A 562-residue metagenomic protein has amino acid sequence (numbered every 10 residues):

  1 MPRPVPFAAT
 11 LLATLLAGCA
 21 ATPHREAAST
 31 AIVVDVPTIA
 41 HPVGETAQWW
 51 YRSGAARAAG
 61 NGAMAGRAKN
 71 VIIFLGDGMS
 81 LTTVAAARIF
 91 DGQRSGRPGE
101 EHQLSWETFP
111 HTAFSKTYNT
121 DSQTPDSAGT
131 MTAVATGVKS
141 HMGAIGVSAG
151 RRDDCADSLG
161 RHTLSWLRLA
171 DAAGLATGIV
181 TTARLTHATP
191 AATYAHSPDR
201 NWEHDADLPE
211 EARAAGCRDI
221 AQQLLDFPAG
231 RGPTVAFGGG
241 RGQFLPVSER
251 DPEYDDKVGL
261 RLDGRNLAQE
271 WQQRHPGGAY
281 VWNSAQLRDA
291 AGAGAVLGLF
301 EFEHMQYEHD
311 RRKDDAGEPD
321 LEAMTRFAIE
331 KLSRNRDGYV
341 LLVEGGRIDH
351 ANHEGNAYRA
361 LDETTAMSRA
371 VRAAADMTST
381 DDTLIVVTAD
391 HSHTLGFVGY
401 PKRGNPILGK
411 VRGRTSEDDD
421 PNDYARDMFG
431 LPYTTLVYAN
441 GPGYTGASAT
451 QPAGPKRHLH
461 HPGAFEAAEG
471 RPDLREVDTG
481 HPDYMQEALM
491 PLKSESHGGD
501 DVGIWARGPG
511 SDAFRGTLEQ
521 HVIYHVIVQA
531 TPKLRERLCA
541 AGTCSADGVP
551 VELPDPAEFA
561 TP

Functional and structural regions predicted by a protein language model:
M1-A8: Bacterial N-terminal signal peptides that target proteins for export
A17-G18: C-terminal motif of bacterial Sec signal peptides marking the signal peptidase cleavage site
H24-G66: Short coil-to-helix leader/linker segments, especially the first N-terminal amphipathic alpha-helix with its helix
I39-W49, M64-K69, M79-V84, I89-T132 (+1 more regions): A post-motif C-terminal structural segment
I73-F74, I179, V387: Structural beta-sheet core signal
A135-G137, L169-G174, M377: Alpha-helix C-terminal capping segments
G146-G160: His/Cys-centered metal/cofactor-coordination and adjacent catalytic loops
H162, L167-R168, A172-A191, L538-C539: Glycine-rich phosphate/pyrophosphate-binding loops and their adjacent beta-strand/loop elements at enzyme active sites
